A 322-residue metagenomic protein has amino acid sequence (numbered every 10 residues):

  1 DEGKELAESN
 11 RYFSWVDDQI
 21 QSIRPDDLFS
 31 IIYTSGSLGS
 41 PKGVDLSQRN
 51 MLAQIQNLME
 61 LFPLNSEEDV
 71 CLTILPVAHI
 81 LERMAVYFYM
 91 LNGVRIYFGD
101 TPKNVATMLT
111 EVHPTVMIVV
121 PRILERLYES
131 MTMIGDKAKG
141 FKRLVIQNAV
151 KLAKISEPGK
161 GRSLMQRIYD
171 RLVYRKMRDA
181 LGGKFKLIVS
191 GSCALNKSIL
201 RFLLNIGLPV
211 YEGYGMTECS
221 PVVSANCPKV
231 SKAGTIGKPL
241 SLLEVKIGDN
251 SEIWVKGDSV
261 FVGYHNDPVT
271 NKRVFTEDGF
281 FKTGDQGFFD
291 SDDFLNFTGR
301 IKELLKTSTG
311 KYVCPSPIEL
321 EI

Functional and structural regions predicted by a protein language model:
D1-L6, D18: Structural core segment of the AMP-binding/adenylate-forming
S9-Y33, S40, L64-V70: Conserved pre-ATP/AMP-binding loop-to-beta segment of ANL
L28, T34-S37, C71, P76 (+5 more regions): Conserved S/T- and glycine-rich ATP-binding loop of Class I adenylate-forming
F29-I55: Conserved AMP-binding A3 loop
L52-V70, V77-R171: Conserved AMP-binding/adenylation subdomain of ANL enzymes
T115-I118, Y128-S231: Gly/Ser/Thr-rich phosphate-binding loop
P239-T307: Conserved ATP-binding/catalytic segment of the ANL
